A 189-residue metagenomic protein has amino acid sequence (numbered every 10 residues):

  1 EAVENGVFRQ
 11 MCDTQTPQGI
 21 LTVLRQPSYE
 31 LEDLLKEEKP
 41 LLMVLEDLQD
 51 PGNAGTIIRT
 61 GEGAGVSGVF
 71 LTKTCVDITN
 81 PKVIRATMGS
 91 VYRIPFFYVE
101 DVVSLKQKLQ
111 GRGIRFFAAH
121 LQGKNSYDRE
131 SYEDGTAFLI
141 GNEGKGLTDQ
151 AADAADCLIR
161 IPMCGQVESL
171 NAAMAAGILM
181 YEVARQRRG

Functional and structural regions predicted by a protein language model:
E1-A2, Y92-F96, L139, I159-P162: Short hydrophobic/aromatic-enriched beta-strand-loop microsegments
E1-C12: N-terminal positively charged helical leader segments and presequences
G6, Y29-G123: RNA substrate-binding interface of SAM-dependent RNA methyltransferases
D13-Q15, G19-K39: Acidic/glycine-rich phosphate/pyrophosphate-binding loops and surrounding catalytic core that coordinate Mg2+
G19, T60-A64, I78, K82-V91 (+1 more regions): Structured adenosyl-cofactor binding patch, chiefly the S-adenosyl-L-methionine
F117-V167: Active-site/ligand-binding-proximal alpha/beta "capping" segment
